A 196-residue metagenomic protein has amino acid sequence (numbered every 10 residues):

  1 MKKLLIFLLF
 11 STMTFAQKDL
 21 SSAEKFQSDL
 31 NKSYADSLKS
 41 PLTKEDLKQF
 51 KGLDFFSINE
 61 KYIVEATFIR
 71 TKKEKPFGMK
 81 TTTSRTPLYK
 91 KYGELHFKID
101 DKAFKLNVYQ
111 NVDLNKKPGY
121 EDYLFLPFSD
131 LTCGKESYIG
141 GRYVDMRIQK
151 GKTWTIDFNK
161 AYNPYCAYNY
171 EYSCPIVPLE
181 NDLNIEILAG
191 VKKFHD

Functional and structural regions predicted by a protein language model:
M1-S21: Bacterial Sec-dependent N-terminal signal peptides
K18-E74: Start-of-domain marker
L20, Q27, Y162-D196: Extended, aromatic/histidine-rich regions of cofactor-dependent oxidoreductases associated with respiratory
E60, D100-F104, K152: Short acidic/polar mixed-charge low-complexity motifs
Y62, E74-T81, Q149, E180: Terminal leader/tail segments of proteins
F68, V108-Q110, D130-T132, F158-Y162 (+1 more regions): A mature extracytoplasmic/lumenal domain signature
K75-I139: Mid-length scaffold segments of soluble, non-membrane domains
F125-Y162: Acidic, glycine-rich flexible loop segments
